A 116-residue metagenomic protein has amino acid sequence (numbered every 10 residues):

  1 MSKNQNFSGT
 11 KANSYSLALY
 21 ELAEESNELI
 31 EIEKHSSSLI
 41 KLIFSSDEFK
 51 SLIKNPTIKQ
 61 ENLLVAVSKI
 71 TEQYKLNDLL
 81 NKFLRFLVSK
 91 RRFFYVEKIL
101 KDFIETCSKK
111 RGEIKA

Functional and structural regions predicted by a protein language model:
M1-A116: Elongated, mostly alpha-helical coiled-coil "stalk/stator" tethers of large membrane protein machines
